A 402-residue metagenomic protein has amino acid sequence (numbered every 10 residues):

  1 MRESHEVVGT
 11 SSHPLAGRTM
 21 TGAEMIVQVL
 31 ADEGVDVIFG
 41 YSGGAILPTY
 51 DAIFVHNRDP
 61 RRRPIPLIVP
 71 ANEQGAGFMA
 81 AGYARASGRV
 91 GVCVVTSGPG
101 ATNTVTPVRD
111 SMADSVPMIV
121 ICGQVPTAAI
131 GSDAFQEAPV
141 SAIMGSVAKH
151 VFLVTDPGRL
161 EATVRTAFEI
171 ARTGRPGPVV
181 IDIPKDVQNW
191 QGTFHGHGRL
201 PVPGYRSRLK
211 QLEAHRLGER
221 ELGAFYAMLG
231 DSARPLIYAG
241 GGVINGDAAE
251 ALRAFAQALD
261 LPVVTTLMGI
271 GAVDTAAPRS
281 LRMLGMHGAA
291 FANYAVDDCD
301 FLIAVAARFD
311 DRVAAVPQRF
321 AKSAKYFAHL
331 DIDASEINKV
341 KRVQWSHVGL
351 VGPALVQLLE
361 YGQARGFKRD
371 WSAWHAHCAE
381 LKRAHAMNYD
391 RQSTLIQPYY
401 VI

Functional and structural regions predicted by a protein language model:
R2, M25-V35, G82-G88, I170-R175 (+3 more regions): Glycine-rich phosphate/diphosphate-binding loops that line cofactor/substrate pockets in enzymes
R2-G17, G158, Y205-R208, E213 (+2 more regions): Phosphate/pyrophosphate-binding active-site segments
L30, D36-G40, I65-I68, A86-V125 (+2 more regions): A short, small-residue-rich loop immediately preceding and capping a beta-strand
V37-M79, V94, L217-G218, A224-L302: Anionic-ligand anchoring segments at beta-strand to alpha-helix junctions in alpha/beta enzyme folds, i.e., glycine
A45-T49, G75-M79, P99-V108, M112 (+2 more regions): Short glycine/serine/threonine-rich phosphate/pyrophosphate-binding segments that cradle anionic phosphate groups
A86-R89, F135-G174, D298-C299, Q344-W345 (+2 more regions): Conserved thiamine diphosphate
T166, G285-W345: Phosphate/diphosphate-binding loops
I170-D231: Conformationally flexible catalytic loops at phosphate/diphosphate-handling active centers
